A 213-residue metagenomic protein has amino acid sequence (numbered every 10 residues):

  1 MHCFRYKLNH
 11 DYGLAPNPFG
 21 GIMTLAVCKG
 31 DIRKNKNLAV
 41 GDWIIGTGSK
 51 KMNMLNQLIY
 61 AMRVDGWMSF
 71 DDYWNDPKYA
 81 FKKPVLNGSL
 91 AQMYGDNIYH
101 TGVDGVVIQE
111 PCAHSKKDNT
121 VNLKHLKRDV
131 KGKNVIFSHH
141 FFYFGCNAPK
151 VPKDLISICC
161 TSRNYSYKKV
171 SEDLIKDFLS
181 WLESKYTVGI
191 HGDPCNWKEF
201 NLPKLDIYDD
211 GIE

Functional and structural regions predicted by a protein language model:
M1-A39, I207-E213: Compositionally biased, charged N-terminal/linker segments
H2, L58-Y60, H139: Residues that flank catalytic or metal-binding motifs in active/ligand-binding sites
H10-Y12, G48, G66: Residues that form ligand- and interface-recognition hot spots within folded domains
D31, D72-E213: Contiguous surface segments at macromolecular interaction interfaces
N35-S49: Short coil-to-beta transition motif at edge beta-strands of beta-rich domains
W43, N56-W67: Short beta-strand-centered aromatic/proline hotspots
M52-N53: Short consensus segments that form the blades of beta-propeller domains, in both extracellular/periplasmic
